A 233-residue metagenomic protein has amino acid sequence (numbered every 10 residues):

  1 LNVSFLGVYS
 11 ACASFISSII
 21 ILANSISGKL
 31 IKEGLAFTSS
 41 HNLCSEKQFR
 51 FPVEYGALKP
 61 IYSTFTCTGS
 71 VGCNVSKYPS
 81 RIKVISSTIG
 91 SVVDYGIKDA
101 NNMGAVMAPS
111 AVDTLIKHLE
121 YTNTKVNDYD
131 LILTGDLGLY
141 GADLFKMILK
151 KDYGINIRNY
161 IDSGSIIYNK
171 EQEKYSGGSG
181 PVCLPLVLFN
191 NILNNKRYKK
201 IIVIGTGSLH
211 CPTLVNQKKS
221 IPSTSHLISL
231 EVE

Functional and structural regions predicted by a protein language model:
L1-I31, S40, S45-K47, Y78 (+2 more regions): Claisen-condensing/thiolase-fold acyl-transfer catalytic domains that form or cleave C-C bonds in fatty acid
P52-K117, Y121-T124, I155-I166, Y198-T206 (+1 more regions): Condensing-enzyme catalytic core mediating Claisen C-C bond formation in acyl metabolism
